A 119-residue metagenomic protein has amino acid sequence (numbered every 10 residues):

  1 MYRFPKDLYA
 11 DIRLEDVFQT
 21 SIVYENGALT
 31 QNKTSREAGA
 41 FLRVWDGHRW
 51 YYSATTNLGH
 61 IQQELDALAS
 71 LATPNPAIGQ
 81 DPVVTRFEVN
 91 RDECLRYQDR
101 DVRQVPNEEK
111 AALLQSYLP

Functional and structural regions predicted by a protein language model:
M1-P119: Active-site bordering "gate/hinge" segments that shape substrate access to catalytic or cofactor-binding pockets
